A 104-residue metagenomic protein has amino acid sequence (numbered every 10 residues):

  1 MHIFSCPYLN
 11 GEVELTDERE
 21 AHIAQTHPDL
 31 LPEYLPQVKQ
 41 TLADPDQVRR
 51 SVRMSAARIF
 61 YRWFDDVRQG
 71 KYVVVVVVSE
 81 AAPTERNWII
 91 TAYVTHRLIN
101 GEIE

Functional and structural regions predicted by a protein language model:
M1-E104: Ribonuclease/tRNase effector modules and their secretory precursors
